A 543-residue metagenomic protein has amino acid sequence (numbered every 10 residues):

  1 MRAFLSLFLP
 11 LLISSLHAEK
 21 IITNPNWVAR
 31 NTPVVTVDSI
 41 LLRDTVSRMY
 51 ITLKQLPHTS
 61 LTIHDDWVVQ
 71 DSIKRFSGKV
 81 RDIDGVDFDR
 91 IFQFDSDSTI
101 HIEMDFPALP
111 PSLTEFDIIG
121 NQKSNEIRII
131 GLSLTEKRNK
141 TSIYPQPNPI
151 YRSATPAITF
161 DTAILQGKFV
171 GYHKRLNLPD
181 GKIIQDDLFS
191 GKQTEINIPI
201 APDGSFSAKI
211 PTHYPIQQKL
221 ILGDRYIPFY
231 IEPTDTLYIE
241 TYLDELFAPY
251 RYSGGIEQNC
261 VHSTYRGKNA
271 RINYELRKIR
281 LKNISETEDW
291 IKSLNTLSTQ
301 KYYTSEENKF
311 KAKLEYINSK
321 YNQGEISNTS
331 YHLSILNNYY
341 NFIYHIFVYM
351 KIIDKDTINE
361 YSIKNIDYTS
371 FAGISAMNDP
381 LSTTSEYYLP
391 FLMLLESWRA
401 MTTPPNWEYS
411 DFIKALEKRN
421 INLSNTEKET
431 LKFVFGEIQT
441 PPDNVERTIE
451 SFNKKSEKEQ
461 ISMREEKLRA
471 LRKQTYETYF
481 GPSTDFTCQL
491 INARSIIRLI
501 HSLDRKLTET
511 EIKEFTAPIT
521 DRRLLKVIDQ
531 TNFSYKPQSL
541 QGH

Functional and structural regions predicted by a protein language model:
M1-I22: Bacterial Sec-dependent N-terminal signal peptides
E19-I143: Conserved functional micro-motifs across diverse proteins
R30-P33, L42-V46, T62, D97 (+5 more regions): Short, surface-exposed loop/turn motifs at beta-strand boundaries within globular domains
H101-E103, I129, D203, Y226 (+1 more regions): Extracellular structured ligand-interaction cores
S133-N328: A non-transmembrane, solvent-exposed segment enriched in polar/low-complexity residues
Y252-H543: Oxidative protein folding and maturation machinery
